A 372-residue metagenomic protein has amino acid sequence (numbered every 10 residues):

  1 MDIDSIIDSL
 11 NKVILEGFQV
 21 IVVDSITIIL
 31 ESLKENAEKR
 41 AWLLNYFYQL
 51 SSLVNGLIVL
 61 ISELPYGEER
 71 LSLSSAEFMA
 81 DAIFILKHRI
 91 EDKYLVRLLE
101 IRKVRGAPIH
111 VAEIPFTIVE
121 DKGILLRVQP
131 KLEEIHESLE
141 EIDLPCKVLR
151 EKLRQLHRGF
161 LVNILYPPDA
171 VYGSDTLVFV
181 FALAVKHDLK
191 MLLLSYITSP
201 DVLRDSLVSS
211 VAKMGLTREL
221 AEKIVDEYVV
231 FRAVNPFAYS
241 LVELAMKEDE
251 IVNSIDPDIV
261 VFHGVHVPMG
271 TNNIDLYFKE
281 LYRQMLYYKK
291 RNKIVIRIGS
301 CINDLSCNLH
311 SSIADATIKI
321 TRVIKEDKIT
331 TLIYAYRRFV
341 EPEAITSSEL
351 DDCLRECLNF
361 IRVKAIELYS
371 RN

Functional and structural regions predicted by a protein language model:
M1-E31, L189-G270: Conserved inter-motif catalytic segment of the P-loop NTP-binding fold
I3-F78, E248-I313: P-loop NTPase motor core
I26, S62-L64, L165-D169, L194-T198 (+4 more regions): Structural motif
L43, P167, V180-K186, K190 (+2 more regions): Conserved mixed alpha/beta catalytic, RNA-binding, or beta-rich assembly cores of soluble enzyme, regulatory
I58-V119, I294-L358: Phosphate-binding/switch region of NTP-binding enzymes
P115-E134: Short, structured interface segments
Q129-L149: N-terminal pre-Walker A segment at the start of P-loop NTPase domains
D143-L193: Glycine-rich P-loop/Walker A and Walker A-like loops and their local beta1-loop-alpha1 context in P-loop NTPases
